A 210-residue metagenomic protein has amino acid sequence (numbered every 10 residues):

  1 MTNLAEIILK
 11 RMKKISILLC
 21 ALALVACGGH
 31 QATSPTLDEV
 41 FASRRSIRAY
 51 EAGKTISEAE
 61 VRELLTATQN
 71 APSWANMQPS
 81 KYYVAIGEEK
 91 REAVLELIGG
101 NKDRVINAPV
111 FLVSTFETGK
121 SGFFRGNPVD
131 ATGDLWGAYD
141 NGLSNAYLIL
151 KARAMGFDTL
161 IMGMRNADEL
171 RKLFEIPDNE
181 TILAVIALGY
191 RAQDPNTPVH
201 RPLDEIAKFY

Functional and structural regions predicted by a protein language model:
M1, L24-C27: N-terminal regions encompassing targeting/leader/pre-sequences
T2-I15: Positively charged n-region of N-terminal signal peptides that target proteins for export
I8, C27-Y210: Acidic, surface-exposed loops and disordered segments
I15-L24: Sec-dependent N-terminal signal peptides
